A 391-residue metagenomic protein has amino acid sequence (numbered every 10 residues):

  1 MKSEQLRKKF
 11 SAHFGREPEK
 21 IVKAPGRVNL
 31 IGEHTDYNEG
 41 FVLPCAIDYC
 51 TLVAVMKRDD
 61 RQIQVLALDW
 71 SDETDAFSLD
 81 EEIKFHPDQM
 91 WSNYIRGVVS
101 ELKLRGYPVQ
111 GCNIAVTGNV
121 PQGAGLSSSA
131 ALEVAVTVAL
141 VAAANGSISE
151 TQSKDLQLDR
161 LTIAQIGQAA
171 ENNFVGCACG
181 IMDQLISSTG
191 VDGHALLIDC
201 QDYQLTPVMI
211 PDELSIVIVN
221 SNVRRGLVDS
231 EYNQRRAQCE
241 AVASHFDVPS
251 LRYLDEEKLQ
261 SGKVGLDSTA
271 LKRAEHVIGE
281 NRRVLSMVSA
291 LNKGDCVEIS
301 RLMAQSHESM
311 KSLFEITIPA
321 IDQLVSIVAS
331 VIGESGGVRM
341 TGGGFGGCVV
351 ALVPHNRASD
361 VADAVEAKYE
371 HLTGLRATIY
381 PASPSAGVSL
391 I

Functional and structural regions predicted by a protein language model:
M1-R27, L52-D88, H194-V338, L352-I391: C-terminal nucleotide
M1-V22, N29-G32, F41, L79-E81 (+3 more regions): Gly/Ser-rich oxyanion-binding loop with an adjacent helix/lid that shapes the negatively charged ligand pocket
V28, G32-H34, A46-I47: N-terminal cofactor/phosphate-binding cores enriched in small/glycine residues, especially glycine-rich loops such as
E39-A46, R235-R236: Short Gly/aromatic-enriched secondary-structure transition segments
I47, V99, E240-A243: Short, amphipathic alpha-helical segments that act as regulatory/interfacial helices in nucleotide-processing proteins
G346-L352: Short beta-strand->loop micro-motif that forms the acidic, two-metal-ion catalytic signature in nucleotide-processing
